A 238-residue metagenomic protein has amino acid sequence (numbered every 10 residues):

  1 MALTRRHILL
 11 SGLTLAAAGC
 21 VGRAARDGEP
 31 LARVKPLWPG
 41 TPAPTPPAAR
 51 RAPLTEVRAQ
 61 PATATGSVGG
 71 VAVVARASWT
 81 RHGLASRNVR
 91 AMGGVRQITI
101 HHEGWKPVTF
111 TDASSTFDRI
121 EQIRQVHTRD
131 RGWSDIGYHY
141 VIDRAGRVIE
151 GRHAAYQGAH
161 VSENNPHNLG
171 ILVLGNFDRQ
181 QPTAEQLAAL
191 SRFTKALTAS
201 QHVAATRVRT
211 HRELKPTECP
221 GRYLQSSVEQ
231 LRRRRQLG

Functional and structural regions predicted by a protein language model:
A2-L13, G19-E103, D143-G238: Basic/polar, cationic surfaces and motifs that engage anionic cell-wall and phosphate/carboxylate ligands
M92-T128: Active-site acidic/histidine clusters and adjacent loop/turn architecture that either coordinate catalytic ions
T111, D130-H139, H202-T210: Surface-exposed patches in mature extracellular/periplasmic domains of secreted proteins
I120-H153, N168: Cell-envelope/glycan interface and biosynthesis
